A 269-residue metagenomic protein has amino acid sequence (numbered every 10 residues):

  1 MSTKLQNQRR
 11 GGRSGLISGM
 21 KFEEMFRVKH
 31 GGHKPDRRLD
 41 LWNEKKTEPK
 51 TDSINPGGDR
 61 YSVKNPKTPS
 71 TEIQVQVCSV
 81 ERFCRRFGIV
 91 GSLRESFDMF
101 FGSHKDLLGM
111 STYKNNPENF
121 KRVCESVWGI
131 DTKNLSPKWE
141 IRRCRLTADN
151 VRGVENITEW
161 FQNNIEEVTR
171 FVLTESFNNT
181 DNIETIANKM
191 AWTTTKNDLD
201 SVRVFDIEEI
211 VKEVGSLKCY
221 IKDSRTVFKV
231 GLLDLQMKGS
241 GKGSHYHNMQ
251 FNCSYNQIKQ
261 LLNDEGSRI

Functional and structural regions predicted by a protein language model:
S2-D59, K64-I269: Short, positively charged
